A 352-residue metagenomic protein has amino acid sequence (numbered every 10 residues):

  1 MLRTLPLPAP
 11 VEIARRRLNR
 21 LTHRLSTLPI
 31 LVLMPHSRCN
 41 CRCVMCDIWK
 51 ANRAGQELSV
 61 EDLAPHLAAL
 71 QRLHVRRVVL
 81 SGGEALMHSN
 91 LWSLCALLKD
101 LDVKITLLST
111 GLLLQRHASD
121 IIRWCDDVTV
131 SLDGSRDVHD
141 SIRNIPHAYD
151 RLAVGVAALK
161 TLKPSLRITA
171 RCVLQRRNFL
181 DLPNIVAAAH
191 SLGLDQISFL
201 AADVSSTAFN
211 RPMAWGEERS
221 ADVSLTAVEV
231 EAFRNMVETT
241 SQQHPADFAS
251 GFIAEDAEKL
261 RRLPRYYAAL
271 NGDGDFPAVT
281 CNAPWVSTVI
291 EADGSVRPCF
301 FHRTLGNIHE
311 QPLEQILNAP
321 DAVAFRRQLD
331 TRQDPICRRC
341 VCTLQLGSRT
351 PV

Functional and structural regions predicted by a protein language model:
L2-D120, D126-D127, V228-V230: Conserved alpha-helical substructure of the radical SAM core
A14-T27, W49, D273-N282, V289-V352: Flexible mid-to-C-terminal extensions adjoining Fe-S/redox cofactors in radical SAM and related proteins
W49, S81, S131, L200 (+1 more regions): Conserved residues at the C-terminal ends of beta-strands
N52, E84, G134, D203 (+1 more regions): Flexible, active-site-proximal loop/turn residues at the rims of small-molecule/cofactor binding pockets and catalytic
R53, M87, Q115, D137 (+2 more regions): Generic structural signal for helix capping and beta-alpha/helix-loop junctions
A85, L114, L174, A202 (+1 more regions): Hydrophobic pocket-lining residues within nucleotide cofactor-binding pockets
L101-K104, W124-D127, S131-D133, D137-N282 (+3 more regions): Radical SAM enzyme [4Fe-4S]-AdoMet core and its adjacent flexible, acidic and glycine-rich loops/tails across
